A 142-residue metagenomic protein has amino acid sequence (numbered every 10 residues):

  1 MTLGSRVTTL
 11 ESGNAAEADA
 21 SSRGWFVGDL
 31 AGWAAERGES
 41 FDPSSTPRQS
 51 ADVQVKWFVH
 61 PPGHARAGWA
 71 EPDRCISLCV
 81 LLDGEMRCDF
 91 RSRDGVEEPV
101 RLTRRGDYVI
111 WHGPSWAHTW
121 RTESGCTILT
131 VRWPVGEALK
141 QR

Functional and structural regions predicted by a protein language model:
M1-P62, A67-G68, V100-R101: A short, N-terminal "cap"/entry segment at the start of jelly-roll beta-barrel domains of the cupin/DSBH fold
T2-N14, A117, R121-R142: Double-stranded beta-helix
V55, C75-L78, G106, C126: Short, surface-exposed beta-edge/turn micro-motifs
W57, F90-S92, T122, R132: Residue-level recognition of conserved beta-strand positions in structured domain cores
A65-A67, R87, D107-T119, E137: Histidine-centered metal-chelating micro-motifs
D73-R93: Glycine- and acidic-residue-biased ligand/ion/polar-headgroup-sensing regions
C88-F90, W111, I128-T130: Short hydrophobic/aromatic-rich beta-strand segments that constitute the beta-sheet cores of beta-sandwich/beta-barrel
S92-S115: Short acidic-glycine-tyrosine-enriched beta hairpin
